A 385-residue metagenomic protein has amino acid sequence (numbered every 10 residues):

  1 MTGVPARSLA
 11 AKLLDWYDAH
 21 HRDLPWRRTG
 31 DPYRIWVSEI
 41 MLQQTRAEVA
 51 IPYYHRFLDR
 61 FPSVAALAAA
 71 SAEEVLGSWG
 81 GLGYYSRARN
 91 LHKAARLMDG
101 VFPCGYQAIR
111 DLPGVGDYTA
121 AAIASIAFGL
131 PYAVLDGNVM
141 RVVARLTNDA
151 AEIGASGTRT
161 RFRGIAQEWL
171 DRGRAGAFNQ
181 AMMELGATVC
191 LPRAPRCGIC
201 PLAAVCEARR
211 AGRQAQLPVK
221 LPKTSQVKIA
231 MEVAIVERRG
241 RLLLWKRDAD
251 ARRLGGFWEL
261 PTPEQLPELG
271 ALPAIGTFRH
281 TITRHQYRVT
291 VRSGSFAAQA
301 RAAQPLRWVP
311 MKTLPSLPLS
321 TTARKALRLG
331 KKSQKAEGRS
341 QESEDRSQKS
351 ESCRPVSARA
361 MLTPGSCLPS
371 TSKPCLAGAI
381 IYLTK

Functional and structural regions predicted by a protein language model:
M1-D23, R28, A187-K335, R354 (+4 more regions): Intrinsically disordered, low-complexity, charged terminal extensions of DNA damage-control enzymes
P5-G198, L202-A211, A215: Catalytic cores of DNA base-excision repair glycosylases
P52, F57, V101, A127 (+6 more regions): Hydrophobic alpha-helical elements and their junctions with loops/disorder across both membrane and soluble proteins
Q334-K335, R339-Q341, R346-Q348, P369: Short polybasic linear motifs
